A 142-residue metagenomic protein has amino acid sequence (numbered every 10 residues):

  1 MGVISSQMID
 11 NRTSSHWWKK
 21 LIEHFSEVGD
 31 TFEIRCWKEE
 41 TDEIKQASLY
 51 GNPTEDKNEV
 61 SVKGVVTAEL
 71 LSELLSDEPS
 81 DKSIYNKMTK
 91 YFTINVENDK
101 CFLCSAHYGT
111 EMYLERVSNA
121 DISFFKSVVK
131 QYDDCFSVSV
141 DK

Functional and structural regions predicted by a protein language model:
M1-E111, R116-K142: Structured alpha/beta or helical-core interaction and ligand-binding surfaces enriched in interleaved
